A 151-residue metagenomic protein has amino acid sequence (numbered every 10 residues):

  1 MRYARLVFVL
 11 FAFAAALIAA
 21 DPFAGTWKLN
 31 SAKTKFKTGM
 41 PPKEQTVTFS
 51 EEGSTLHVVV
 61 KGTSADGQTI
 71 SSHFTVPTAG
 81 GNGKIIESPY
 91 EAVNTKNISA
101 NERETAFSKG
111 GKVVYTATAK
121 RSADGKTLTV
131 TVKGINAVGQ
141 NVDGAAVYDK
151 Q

Functional and structural regions predicted by a protein language model:
M1-L6: Positively charged n-region of N-terminal signal peptides that target proteins for export
V7-A16: Bacterial N-terminal signal peptides
A19-Q151: Hydrophobic small-molecule pocket/channel-lining residues, especially in calycin-type beta-barrels
